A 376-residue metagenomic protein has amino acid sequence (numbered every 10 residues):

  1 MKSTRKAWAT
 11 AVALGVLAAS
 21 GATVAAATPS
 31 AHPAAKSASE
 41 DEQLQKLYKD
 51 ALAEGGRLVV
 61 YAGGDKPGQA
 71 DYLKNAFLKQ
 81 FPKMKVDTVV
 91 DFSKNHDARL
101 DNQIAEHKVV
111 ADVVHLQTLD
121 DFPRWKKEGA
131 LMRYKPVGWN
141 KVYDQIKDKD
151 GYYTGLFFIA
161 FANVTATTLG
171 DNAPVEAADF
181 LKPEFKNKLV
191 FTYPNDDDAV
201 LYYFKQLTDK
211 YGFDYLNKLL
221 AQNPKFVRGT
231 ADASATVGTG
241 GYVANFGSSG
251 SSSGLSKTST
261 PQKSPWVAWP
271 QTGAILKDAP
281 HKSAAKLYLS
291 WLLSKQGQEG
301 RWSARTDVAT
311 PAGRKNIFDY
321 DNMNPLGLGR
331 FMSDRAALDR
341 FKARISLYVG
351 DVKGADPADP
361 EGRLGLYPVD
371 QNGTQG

Functional and structural regions predicted by a protein language model:
M1-E54, D370-G376: Short, low-complexity disordered leader/linker segments with a strong preference for bacterial N-terminal type II
D41-L52, R57-V59, G64-K85: Short, polar/charged alpha-helical segment
V59-K74, D87-D101, K108-G241: Extracytoplasmic ligand-binding site segments that recognize negatively charged/polar headgroups
D120-R124, G238-T260: A ligand-binding cleft/hinge motif common to bilobed small-molecule-binding domains
D144-Q145, G155-A162, N217-L220, F226-V227 (+2 more regions): Periplasmic-binding protein-like
A162-L169, F204-K205, W269-H281, W291-L292 (+1 more regions): A bilobed periplasmic-binding-protein/Venus flytrap-type ligand-binding module shared by bacterial periplasmic
N187-D196, L292-R314: Periplasmic-binding protein-like
S333-G376: Conserved C-terminal helix/tail region of periplasmic/extracytoplasmic solute-binding proteins
